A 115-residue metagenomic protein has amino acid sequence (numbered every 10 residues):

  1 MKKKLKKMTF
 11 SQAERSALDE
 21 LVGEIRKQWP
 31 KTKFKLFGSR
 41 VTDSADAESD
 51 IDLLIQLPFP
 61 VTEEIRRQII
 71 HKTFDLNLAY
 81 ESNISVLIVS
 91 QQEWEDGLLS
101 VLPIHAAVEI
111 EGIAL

Functional and structural regions predicted by a protein language model:
M1-K33, V41-A47, L57-L115: Catalytic core of pol beta-like nucleotidyltransferases
